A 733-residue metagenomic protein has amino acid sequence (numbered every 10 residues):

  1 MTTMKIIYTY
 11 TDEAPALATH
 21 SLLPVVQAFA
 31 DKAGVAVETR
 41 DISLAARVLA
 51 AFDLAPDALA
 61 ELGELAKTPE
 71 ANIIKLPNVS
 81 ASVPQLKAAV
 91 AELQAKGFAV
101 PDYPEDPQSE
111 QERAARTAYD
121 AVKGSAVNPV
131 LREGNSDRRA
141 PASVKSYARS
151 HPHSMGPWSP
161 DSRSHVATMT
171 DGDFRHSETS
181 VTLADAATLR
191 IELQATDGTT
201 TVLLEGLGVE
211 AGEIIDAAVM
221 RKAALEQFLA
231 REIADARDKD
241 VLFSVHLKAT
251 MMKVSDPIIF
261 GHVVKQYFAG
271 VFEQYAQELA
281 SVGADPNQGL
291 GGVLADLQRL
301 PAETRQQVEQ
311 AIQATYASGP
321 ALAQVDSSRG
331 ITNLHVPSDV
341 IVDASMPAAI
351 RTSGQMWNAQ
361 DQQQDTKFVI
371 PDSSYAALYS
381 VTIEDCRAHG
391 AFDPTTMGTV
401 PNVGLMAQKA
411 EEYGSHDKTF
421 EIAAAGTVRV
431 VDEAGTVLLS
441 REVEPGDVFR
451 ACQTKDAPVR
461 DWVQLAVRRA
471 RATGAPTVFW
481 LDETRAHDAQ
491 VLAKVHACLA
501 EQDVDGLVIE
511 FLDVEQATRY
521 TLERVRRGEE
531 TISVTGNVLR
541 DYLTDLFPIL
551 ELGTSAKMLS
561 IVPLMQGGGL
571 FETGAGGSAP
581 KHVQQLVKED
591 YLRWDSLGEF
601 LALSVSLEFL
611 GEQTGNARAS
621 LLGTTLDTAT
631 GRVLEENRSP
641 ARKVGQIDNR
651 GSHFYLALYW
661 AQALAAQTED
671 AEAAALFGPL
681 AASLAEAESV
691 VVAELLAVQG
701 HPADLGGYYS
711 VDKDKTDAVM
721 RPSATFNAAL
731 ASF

Functional and structural regions predicted by a protein language model:
T2-G261, G270-K494, C498-Y520, R524-R650 (+4 more regions): Extended, well-ordered protein cores
G615-N616, E669-A675: Structural helix-adjacent loops and short alpha-helical linkers that scaffold large soluble proteins
W660-E669: Short, charged/polar, low-complexity loop and linker segments that flank or interrupt alpha-helical bundles
A674-A682: Short, charged, amphipathic alpha-helical segments
V692-Y708: A glycine-biased, small/acidic residue-tolerant capping/turn segment at secondary-structure junctions
V711-F733: C-terminal accessory extensions/subdomains outside the catalytic/core fold
